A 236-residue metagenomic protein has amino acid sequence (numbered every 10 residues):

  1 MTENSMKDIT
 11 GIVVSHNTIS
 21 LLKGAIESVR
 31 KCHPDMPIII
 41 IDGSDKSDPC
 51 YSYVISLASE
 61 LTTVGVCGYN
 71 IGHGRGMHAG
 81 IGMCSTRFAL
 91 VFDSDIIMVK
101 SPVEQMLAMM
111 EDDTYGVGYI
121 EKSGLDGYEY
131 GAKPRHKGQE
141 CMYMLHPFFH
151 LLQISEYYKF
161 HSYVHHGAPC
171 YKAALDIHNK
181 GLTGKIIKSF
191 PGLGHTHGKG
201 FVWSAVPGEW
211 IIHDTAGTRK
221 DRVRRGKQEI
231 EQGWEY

Functional and structural regions predicted by a protein language model:
M1-E27: N-proximal low-complexity "stem/linker" segments adjacent to membrane-targeting elements
S28-M36: Short, acidic, metal-binding catalytic loop of nucleotide-sugar glycosyltransferases
I41-Y53: A conserved acidic beta->alpha catalytic loop
I55-I71: Conserved donor nucleotide-binding strand/loop of the catalytic core
C67-M83: Glycine-rich, basic loop-to-helix element that forms the pyrophosphate-binding segment of sugar-nucleotide handling
A89: Short aromatic/hydrophobic "clamp" motif used to bind/position activated sugar donors
V99, V103-K172: Conserved catalytic core of nucleotide-sugar-dependent glycosyltransferases
G167-Y236: C-terminal catalytic/acceptor-binding lobe
